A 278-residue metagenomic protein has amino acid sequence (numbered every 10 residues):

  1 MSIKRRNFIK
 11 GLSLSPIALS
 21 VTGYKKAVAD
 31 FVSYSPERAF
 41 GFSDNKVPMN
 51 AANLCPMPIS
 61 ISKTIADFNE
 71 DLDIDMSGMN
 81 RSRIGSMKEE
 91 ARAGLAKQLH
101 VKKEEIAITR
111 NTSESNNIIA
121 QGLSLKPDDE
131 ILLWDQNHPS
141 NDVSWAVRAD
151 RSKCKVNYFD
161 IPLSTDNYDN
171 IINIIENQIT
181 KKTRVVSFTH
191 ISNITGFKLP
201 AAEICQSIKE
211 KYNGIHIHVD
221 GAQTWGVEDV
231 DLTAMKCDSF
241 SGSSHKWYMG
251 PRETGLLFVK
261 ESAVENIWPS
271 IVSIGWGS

Functional and structural regions predicted by a protein language model:
S2-S278: Pyridoxal 5′-phosphate
